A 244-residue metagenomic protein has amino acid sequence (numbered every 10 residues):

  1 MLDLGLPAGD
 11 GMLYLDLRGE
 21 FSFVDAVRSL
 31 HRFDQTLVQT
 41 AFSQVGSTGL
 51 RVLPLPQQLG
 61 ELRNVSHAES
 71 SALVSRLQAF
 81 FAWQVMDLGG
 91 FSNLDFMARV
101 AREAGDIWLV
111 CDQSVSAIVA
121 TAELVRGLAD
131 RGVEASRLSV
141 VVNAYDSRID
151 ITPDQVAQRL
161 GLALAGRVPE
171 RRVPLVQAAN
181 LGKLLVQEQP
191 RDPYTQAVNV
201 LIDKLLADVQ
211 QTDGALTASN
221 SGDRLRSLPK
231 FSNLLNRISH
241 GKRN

Functional and structural regions predicted by a protein language model:
M1-V52, G166: Phosphate-binding loop that captures ATP/GTP phosphates
R32-A98: Cytosolic-facing regulatory segments adjacent to core modules
W83, D106, L162-G166: Well-ordered beta-strand positions
A104-A122: Conserved Switch II/interswitch segment of TRAFAC-class P-loop GTPases
C111-Q113, L138-D150, R167-V173: G-domain G4 guanine-recognition motif of GTPases
T121-R137: Conserved C-terminal guanine-recognition region of P-loop GTPase G domains, centered on the G4
A144, V156-V186, V198: Beta-strand-loop-alpha "switch" segments that mediate conformational coupling across diverse proteins
K183-N244: NTP-binding/hydrolysis catalytic cores, primarily Walker-type P-loop NTPases
